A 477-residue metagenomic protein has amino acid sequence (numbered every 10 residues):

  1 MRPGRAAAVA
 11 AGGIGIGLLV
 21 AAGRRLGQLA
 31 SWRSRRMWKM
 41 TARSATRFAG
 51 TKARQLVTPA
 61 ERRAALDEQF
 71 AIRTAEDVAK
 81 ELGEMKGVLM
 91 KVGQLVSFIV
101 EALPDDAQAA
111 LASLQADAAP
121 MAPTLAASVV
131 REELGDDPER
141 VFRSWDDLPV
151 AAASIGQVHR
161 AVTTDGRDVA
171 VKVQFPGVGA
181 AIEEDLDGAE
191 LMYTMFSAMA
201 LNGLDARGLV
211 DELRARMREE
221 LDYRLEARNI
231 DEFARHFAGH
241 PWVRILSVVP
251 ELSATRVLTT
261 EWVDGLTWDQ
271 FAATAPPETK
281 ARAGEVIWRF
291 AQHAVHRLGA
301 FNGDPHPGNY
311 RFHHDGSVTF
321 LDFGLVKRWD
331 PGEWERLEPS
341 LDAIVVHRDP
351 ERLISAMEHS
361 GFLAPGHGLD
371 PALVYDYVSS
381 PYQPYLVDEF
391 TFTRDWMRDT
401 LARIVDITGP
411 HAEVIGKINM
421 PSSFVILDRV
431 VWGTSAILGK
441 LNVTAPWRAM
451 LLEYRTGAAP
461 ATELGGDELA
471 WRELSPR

Functional and structural regions predicted by a protein language model:
M1-A294, G299, H313-T319, F323-P331 (+2 more regions): Broad phosphate/nucleotide-binding scaffolds in NTP-utilizing and phosphate-metabolizing enzymes
A300-P307: Catalytic-loop of the protein kinase fold
G308-F312: Hydrophobic residue at the +6 position relative to the catalytic HRD Asp in the kinase catalytic loop
W334: Short adenine-binding "F-helix/F-box" segment of the Bergerat
